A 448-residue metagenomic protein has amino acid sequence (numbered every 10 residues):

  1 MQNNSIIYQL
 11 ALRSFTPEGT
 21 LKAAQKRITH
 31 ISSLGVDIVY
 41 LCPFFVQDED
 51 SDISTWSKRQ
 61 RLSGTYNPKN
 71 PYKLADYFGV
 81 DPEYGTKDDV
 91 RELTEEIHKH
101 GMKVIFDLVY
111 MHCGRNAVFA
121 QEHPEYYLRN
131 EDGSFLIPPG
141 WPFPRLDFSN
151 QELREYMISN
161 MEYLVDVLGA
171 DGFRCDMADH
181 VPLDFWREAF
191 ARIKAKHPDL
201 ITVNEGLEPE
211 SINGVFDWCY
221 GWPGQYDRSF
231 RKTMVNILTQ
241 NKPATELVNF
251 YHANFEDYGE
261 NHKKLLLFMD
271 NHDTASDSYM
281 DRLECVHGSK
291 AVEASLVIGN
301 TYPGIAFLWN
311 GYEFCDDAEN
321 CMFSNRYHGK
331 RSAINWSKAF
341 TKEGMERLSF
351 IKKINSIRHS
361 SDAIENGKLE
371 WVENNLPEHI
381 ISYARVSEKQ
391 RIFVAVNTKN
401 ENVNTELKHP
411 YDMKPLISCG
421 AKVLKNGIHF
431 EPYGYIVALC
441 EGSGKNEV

Functional and structural regions predicted by a protein language model:
M1-K22, T29-D37, P43-L168, E188-H197 (+1 more regions): Substrate-binding/active-site clefts of carbohydrate-active enzymes
Q2, E49, G259-D412, I428-F430 (+1 more regions): Loop/helix patches that line or flank the sugar-binding groove of alpha-linked glycan CAZymes
I6-Y8, V39-L41, V104-F106, F173 (+3 more regions): Hydrophobic faces of well-ordered beta-strands that scaffold small-molecule active sites in alpha/beta enzyme cores
Q25-D37, T94-H98, Y251-Y258, S295-Y302: Short amphipathic alpha-helices and their capping/turn segments at secondary-structure boundaries
L41-E49, D107-A117, D176-P182, E205-P209 (+2 more regions): Short, solvent-exposed turn/loop segments enriched in Gly/Ser/Thr/Pro and often Arg
D166, D176-N261, L265, C315-K353 (+3 more regions): Active-site-proximal helices and loops of the catalytic beta/alpha 8
Y411-G420: Short aromatic-acidic-glycine turn motif
L424-V448: C-terminal beta-strand-rich structural cap/linker in extracellular carbohydrate-active enzymes
